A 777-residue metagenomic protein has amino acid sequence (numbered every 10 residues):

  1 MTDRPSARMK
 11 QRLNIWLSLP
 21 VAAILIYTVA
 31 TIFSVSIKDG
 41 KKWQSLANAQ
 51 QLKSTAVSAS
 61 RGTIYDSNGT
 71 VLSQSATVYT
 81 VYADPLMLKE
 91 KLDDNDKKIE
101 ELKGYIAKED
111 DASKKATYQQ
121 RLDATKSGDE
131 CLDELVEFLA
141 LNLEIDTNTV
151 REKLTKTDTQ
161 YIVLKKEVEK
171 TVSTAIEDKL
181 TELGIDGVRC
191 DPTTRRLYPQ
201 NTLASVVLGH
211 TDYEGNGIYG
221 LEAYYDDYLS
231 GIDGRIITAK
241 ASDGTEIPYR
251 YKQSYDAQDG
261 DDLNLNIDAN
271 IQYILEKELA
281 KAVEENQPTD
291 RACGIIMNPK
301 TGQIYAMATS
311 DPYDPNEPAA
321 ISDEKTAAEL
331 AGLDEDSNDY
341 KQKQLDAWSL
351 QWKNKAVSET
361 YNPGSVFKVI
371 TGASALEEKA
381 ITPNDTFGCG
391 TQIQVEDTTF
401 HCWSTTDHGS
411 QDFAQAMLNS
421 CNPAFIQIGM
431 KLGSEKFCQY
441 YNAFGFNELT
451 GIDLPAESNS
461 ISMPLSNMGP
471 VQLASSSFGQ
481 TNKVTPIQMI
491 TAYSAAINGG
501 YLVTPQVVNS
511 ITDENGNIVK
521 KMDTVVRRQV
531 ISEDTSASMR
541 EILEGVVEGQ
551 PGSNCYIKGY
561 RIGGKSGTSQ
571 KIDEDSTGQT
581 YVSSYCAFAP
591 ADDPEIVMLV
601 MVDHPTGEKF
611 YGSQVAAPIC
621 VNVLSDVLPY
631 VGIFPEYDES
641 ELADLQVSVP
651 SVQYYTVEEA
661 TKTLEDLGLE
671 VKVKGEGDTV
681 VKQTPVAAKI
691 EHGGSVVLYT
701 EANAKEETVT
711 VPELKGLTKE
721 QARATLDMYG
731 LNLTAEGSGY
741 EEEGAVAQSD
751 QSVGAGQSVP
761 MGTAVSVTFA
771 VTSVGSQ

Functional and structural regions predicted by a protein language model:
M1-L333, T360, E435-A443, C555-Y556 (+5 more regions): Periplasmic/cell-envelope proteins involved in peptidoglycan metabolism and beta-lactam response
A59, K126-D133, K166-T171, G215-Y219 (+14 more regions): Soluble non-cytosolic domains of exported or imported proteins
S73, Y79, A241-Y255, I267 (+2 more regions): Beta-lactam-recognizing serine transpeptidase/beta-lactamase-like catalytic domain environment
A140-E144, T181, D212, S230 (+12 more regions): Sec-exported extracytoplasmic/periplasmic mature domains
R151-T157, P288-T301, G388-Q392, A456 (+4 more regions): Acidic/histidine-enriched alpha-helical segments
I185, T289-A292, T382-N384, L449 (+2 more regions): Short secondary-structure junction motifs
M522, G559, D573, V600-Q777: Ligand-recognition elements built from short beta-strands and adjacent flexible loops
